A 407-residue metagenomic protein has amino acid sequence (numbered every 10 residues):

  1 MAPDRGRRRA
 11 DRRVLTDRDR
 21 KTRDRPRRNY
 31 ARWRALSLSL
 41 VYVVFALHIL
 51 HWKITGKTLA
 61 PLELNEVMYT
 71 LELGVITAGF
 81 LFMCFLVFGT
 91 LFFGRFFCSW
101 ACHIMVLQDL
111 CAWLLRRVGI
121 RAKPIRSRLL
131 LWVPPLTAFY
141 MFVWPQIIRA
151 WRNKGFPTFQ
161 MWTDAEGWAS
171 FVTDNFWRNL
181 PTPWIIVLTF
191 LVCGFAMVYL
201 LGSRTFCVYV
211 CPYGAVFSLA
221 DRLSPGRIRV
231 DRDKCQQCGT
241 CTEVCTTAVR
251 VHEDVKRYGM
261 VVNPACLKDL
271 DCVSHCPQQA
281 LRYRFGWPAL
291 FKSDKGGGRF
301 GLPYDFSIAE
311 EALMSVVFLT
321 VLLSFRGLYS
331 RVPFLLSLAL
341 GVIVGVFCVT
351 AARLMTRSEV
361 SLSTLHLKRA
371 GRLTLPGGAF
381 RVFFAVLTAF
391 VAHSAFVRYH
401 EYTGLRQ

Functional and structural regions predicted by a protein language model:
A2-K256, S274, Q279-Q407: Non-ligating segments of multi-cofactor redox enzymes
V255-L267: Short linker/helix segments within small regulatory modules
